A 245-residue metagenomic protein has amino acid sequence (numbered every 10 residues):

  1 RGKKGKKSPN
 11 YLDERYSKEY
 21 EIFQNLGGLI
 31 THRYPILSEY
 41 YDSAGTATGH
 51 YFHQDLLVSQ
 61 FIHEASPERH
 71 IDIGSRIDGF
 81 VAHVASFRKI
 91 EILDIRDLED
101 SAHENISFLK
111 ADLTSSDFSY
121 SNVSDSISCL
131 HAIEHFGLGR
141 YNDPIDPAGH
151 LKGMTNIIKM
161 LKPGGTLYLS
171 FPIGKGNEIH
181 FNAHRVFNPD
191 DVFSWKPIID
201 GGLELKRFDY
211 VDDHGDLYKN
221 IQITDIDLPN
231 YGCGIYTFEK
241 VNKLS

Functional and structural regions predicted by a protein language model:
R1-E64, R69, F80, H180-D216 (+2 more regions): N-terminal accessory regions of S-adenosyl-L-methionine
E64, R69-F118: Class I SAM-dependent methyltransferase SAM/SAH-binding core
S116-I127: A short acidic, Gly/Pro-enriched loop at the edge of an enzyme's catalytic core that lines a small-molecule cofactor
I127-S128, Y168: A generic "structured core" feature
S128-I133, G137: A conserved beta-strand element that flanks and buttresses the S-adenosyl-L-methionine
G139-Y141, T166-F193: Conserved class I S-adenosyl-L-methionine
N142-D146, I223-T224: Short glycine-enriched, charge-decorated loop/helix-capping segments at active-site entrances that position
I145-T166: A short glycine-rich, Lys/Arg-flanked "PGG" loop and its adjoining helix->strand segment in the class I
